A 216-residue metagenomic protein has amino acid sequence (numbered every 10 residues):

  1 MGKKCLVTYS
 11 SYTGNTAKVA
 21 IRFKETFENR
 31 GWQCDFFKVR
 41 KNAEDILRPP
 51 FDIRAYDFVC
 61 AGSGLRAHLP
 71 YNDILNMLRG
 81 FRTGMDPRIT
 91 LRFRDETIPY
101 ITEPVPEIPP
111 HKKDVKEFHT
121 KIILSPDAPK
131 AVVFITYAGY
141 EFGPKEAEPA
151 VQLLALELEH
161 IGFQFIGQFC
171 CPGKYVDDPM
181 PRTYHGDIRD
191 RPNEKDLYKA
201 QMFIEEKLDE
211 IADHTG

Functional and structural regions predicted by a protein language model:
M1-G2, G216: Basic/polar N-terminal segments that are highly enriched at the extreme N-terminus, encompassing both cleavable
G2-R30: N-terminal beta1-alpha1 ligand-phosphate binding loop
K4, V19-A20, P126, Q164 (+3 more regions): Soluble, non-transmembrane catalytic domains of enzymes that act on hydrophobic metabolites at membranes
N29-D35, G162-Q164: A generic structural motif
N29-G31, N72-L75, R79-P87, K199-G216: Electropositive, surface-exposed helix/loop patches at the edges of structured domains that serve as adaptable
V39-C170: Helix-loop-strand module that forms the ligand-binding subsite of alpha/beta enzymes
F169-G216: Glycine-rich phosphate/pyrophosphate-binding loop and the adjoining helix
